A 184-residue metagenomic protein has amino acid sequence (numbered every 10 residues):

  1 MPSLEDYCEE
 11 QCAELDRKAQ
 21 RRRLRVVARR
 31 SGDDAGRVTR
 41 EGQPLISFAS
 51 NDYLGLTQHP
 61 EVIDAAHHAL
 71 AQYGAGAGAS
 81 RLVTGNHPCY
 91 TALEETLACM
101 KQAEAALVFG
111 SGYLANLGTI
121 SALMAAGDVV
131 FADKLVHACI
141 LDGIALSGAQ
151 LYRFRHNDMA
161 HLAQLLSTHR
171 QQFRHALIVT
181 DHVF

Functional and structural regions predicted by a protein language model:
E10, E14-Y73: N-terminal "arm"/small-domain region of PLP-dependent enzymes with the aminotransferase-like
I46-S50, A75-S80, A176-H182: Short beta-strands and strand-loop turn motifs
D64, H68-S111: Conserved N-terminal alpha-helix of the aminotransferase class I/II PLP-enzyme fold
V108, Y113-T119, A138-I140: Short glycine/serine/threonine-rich phosphate/pyrophosphate-binding segments that cradle anionic phosphate groups
T119-A138: Conserved PLP-anchoring active-site segment centered on the Schiff-base-forming lysine
A126, L146-G148: Short, structured coil segments at secondary-structure junctions
Y152, H156-F184: Active-site phosphate-binding strand-loop segment of PLP-dependent enzymes
